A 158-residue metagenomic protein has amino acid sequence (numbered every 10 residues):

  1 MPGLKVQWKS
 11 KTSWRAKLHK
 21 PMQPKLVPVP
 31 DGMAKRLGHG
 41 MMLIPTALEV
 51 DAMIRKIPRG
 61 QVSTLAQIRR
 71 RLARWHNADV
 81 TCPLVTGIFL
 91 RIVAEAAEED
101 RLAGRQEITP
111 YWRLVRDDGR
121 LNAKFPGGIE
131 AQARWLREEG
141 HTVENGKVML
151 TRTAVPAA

Functional and structural regions predicted by a protein language model:
G3-A158: Nucleic acid-binding interface residues in structured DNA/RNA-binding domains, emphasizing the DNA-engaging scaffolds
